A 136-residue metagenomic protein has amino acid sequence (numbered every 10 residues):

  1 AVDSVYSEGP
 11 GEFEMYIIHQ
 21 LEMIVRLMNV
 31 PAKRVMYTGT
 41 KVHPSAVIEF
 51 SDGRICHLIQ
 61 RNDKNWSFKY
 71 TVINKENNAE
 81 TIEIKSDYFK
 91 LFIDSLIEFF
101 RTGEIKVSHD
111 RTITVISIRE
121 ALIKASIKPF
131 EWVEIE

Functional and structural regions predicted by a protein language model:
V2-S67, D110-S117: Rossmann-like dinucleotide-binding domain that binds NAD(P)(H)
Q20-L21, F89, I93, R119: A general structural signal for well-ordered alpha-helical segments in protein cores
E49, E80-E83, E134-E136: NAD(P)-dependent dehydrogenase/reductase Rossmann-like domain
I59, I73, E136: Residue-level detector of conserved, well-ordered beta-strand and adjacent loop positions that form binding/recognition
K64-E104: Interdomain hinge/lid region at the active-site interface of Rossmann-like NAD(P)-dependent oxidoreductases
F99-E136: C-terminal helix-rich "cap/oligomerization" subdomain common to oxidoreductases
